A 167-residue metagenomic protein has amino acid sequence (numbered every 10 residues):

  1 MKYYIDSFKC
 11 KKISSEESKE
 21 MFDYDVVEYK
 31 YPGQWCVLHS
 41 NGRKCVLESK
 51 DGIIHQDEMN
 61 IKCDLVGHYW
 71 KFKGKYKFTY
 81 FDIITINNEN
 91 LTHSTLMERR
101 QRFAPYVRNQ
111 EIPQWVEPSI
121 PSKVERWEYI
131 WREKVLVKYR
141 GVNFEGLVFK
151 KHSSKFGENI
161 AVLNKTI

Functional and structural regions predicted by a protein language model:
K2-G52, W70-K75, R108-I167: Nucleic-acid 5′ end/cap handling module spanning
G33, L38, C63, Y80-D82 (+2 more regions): A residue-level signal for conserved active-site and pocket-lining positions in enzyme catalytic cores
N41-G42, N88-S94: Catalytic palm subdomain of template-directed nucleic-acid polymerases, centered on the conserved carboxylate motif
K50-L65, L91-Q110: Compact, glycine/acidic-enriched structural inserts
I54-N87: Short, structured beta-strand-loop surface elements
F81, L96-A104, P113, R132 (+1 more regions): Hydrophobic, well-ordered secondary-structure segments
D82-L91, I112-S119: Charged, low-complexity surface segments at secondary-structure and domain boundaries
